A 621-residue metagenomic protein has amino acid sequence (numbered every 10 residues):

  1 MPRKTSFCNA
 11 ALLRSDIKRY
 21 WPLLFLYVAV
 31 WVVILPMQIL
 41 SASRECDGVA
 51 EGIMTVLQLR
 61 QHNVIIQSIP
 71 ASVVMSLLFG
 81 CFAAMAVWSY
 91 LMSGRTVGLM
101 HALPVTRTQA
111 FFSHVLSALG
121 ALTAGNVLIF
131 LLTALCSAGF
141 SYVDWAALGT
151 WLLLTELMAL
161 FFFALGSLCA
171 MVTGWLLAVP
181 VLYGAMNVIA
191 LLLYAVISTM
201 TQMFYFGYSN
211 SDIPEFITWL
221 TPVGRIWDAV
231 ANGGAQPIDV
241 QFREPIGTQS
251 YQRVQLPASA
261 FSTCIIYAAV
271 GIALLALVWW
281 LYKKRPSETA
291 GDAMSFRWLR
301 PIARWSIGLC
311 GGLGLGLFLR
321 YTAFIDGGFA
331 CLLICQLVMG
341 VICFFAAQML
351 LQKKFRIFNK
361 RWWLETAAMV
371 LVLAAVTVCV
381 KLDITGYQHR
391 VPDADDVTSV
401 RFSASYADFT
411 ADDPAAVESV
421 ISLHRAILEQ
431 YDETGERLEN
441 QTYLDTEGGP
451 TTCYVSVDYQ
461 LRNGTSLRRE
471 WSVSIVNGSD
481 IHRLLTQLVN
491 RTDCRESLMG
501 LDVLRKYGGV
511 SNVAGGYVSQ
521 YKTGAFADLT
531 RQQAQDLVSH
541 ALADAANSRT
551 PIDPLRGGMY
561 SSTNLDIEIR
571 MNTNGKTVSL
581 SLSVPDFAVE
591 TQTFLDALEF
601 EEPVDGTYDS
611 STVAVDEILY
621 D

Functional and structural regions predicted by a protein language model:
M1-Y27: Aromatic- and glycine-rich beta-strand/loop motifs that create alpha-glucan
T5, S41-I66, L191-L281, P286-S295 (+4 more regions): Terminal transmembrane helical anchor/hairpin motif
I39-L40, H62, I69, L116-V179 (+3 more regions): Secretory targeting signals
Q67-T96: Long, hydrophobic alpha-helical segments
V87-G120, G291, T530-T550: Helix-loop-helix units of permease transmembrane domains in multi-pass membrane transporters, especially ABC
A303-G311, F345-Y387: Internal/C-terminal transmembrane anchor helices
V378-N463: Membrane-interface segments at or immediately adjacent to transmembrane helices that form the boundary between
T434-S474, R549-S583: Short, structured surface segments that line ligand/substrate-binding pockets
